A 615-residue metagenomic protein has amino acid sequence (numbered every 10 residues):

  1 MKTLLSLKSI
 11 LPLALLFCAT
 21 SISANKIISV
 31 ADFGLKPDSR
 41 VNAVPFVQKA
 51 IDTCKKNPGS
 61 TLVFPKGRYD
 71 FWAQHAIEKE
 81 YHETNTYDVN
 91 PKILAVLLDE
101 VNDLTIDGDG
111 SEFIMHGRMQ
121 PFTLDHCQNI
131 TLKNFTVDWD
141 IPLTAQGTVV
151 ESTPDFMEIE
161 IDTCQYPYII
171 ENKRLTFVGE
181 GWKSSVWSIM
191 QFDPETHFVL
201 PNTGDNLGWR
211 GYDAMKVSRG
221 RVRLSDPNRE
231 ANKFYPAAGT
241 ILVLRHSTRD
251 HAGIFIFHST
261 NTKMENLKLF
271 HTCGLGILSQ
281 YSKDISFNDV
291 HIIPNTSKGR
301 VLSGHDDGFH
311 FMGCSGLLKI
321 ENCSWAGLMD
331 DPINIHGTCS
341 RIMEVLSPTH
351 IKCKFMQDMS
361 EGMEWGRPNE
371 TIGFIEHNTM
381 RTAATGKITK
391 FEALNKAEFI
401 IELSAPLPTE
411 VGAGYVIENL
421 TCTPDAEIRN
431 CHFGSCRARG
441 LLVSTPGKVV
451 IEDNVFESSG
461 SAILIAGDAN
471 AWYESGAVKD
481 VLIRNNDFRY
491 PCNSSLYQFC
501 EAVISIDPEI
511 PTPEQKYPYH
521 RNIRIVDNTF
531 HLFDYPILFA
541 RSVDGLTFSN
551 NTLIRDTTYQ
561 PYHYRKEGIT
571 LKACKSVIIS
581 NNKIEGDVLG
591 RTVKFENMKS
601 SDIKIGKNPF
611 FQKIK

Functional and structural regions predicted by a protein language model:
M1-I27: Bacterial Sec-dependent N-terminal signal peptides
I28, S60-L62, V96-D99, L104 (+28 more regions): Solenoid scaffold repeats with emphasis on beta-solenoid/beta-helix
V30-V63: Acidic Gly/Asp/Thr-rich repetitive segments characteristic of extracellular carbohydrate-active and adhesion proteins
Q48-C54, D70-T105, I114-K133, I141-D162 (+10 more regions): Extracellular beta-strand-rich solenoid/capping regions of secreted or surface-exposed proteins that bind or remodel
G59, M115-P121, I141-A145, H251-G253 (+11 more regions): Short glycine/acidic-rich loop motifs that flank beta-strands on beta-rich extracellular proteins
D88, M115, W139-D140, D162-M215 (+1 more regions): Ser/Thr/Gly-rich low-complexity blocks that favor extended beta-strand/coil architectures
L200-R249, T382-T385, F391-A426, G434-S435: Small/polar beta-strand repeat architecture
